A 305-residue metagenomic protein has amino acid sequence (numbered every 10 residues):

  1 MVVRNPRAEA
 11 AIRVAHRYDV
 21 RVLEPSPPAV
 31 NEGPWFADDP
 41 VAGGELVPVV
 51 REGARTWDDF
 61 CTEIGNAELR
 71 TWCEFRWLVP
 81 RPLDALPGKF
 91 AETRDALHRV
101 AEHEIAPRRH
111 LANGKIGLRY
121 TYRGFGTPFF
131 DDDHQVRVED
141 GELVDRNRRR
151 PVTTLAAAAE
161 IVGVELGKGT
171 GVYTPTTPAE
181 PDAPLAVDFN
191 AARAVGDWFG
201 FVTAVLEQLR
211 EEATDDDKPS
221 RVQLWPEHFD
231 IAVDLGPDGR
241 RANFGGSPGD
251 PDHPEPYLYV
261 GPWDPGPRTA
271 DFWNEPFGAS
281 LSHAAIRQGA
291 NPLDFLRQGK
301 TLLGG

Functional and structural regions predicted by a protein language model:
M1-E9: Extreme N-terminal basic, low-complexity initiation segments that serve as generic localization/processing leaders
A15-R137: N-terminal ordered "arm"
E74, E142, G169-N190, E227 (+2 more regions): Glycine-rich, often proline-containing surface loops adjacent to acidic residues and nearby aromatics that form
N113-D140, K218-P262: Amphipathic, interaction-prone secondary-structure segments
D133-T176: Hydrophobic, ordered structural segments
R149-I161, D217-V222, P237, R268-W273: Extended intrinsically disordered, low-complexity coil regions enriched in Ser, Thr, Gly, Ala and often Pro
A158-V222: Surface-exposed beta-loop interaction hotspot
P267-G305: Long, compositionally biased interface segments
